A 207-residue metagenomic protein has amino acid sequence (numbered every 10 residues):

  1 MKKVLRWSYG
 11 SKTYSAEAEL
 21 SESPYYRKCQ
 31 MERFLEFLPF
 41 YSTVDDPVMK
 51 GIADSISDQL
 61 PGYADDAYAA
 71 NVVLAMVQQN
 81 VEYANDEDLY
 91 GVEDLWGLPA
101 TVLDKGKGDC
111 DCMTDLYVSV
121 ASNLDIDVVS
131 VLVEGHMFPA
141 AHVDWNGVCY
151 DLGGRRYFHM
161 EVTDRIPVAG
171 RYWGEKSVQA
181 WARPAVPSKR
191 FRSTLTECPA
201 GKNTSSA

Functional and structural regions predicted by a protein language model:
M1-A207: A structural boundary/capping signal
